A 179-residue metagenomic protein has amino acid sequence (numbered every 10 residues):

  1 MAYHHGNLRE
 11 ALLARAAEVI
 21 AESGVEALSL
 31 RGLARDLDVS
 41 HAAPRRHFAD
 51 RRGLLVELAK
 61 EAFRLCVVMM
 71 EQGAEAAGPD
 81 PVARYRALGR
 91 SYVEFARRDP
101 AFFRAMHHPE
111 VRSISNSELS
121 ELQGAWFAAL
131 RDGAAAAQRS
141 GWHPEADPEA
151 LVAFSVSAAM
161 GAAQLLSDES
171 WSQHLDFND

Functional and structural regions predicted by a protein language model:
M1-N7, G78: N-terminal intrinsically disordered/low-complexity leader segments
G6-A17, A21, E26-A27, H47-E71 (+3 more regions): An amphipathic alpha-helix adjacent to DNA-recognition modules
L28-R35, P44: Append "Primarily bacterial transcriptional regulators
D38-F48: Short hydrophobic/aromatic patch on the recognition helix
E71-A101, L151-S155: Hydrophobic alpha-helical connector segments
R97-I114, Q164-S172: Amphipathic alpha-helical segments used for helix-helix packing
I114-S140, E149-A153: Amphipathic alpha-helical packing segments from all-alpha helical-bundle domains
A129-D132, A146-D168, D179: Hydrophobic alpha-helical segments that form the core of small-molecule binding pockets and/or dimer interfaces
